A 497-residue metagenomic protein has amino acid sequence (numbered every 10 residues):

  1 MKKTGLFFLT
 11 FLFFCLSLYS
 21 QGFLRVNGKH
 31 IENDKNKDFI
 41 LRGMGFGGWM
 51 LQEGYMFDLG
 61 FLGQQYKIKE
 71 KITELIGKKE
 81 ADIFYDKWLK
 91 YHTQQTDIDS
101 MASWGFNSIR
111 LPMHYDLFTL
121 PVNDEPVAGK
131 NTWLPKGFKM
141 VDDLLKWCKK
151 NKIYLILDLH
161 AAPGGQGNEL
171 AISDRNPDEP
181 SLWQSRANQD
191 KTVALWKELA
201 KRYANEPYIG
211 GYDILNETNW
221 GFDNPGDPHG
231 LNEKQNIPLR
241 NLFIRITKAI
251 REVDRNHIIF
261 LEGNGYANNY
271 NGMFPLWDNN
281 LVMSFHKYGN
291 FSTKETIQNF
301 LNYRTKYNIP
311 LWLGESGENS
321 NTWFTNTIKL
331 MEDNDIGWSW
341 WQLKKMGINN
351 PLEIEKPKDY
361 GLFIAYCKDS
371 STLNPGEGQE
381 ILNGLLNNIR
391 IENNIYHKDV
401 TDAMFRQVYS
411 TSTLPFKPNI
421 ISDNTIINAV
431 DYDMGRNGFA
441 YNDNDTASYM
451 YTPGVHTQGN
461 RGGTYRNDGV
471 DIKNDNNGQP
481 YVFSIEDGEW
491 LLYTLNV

Functional and structural regions predicted by a protein language model:
M1-Q21: Bacterial Sec-dependent N-terminal signal peptides
S20, I98-S100, S370, T446: Coil residues (strongly favoring Ser/Thr
F23, Q184, D190-K345, N350 (+1 more regions): Extracellular glycoside hydrolase catalytic/binding regions
V26-L41, F46-I258, G263-N271: Active-site mouth of glycoside hydrolases
N27-N33, Y360-A365, P480-F483: Generic recognition of long tandem-repeat/solenoid scaffolds
D58-K67, I297-L301, A440-V455: Short, polar loop/linker segments at the starts of domains and inter-domain junctions
W323-S422: Aromatic-rich peripheral "rim/lid" segments of glycoside hydrolase catalytic domains that contact and position glycan
V400-V497: Extracytoplasmic
